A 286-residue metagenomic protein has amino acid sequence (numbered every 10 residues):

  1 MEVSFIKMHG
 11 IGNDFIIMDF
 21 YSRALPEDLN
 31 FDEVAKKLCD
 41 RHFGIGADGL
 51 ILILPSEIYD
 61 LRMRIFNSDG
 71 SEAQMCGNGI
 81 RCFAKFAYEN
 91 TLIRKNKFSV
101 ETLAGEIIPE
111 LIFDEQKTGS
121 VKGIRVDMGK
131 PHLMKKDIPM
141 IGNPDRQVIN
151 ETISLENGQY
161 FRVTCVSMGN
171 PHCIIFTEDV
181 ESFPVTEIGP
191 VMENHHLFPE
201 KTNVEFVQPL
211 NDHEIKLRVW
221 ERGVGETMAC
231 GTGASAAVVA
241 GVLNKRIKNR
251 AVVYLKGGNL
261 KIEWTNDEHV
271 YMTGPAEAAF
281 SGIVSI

Functional and structural regions predicted by a protein language model:
M1-A24, V126, P144-V166: N-terminal, positively charged, Ser/Thr/Ala/Gly-biased leader segments that form transit/presequence-like amphipathic
M1-S120, C173-I286: A glycine-rich beta-to-alpha transition motif near the start of alpha/beta enzyme domains, typified by
T102, G123-R125, G129-P131: Membrane helix-loop-helix hairpins that form the core translocation module of multi-pass transporters
H132-K136, S281: Short, charged/polar, Gly/Pro-enriched secondary-structure boundary elements
M140-D145, P190: Short intrinsically disordered coil segments
